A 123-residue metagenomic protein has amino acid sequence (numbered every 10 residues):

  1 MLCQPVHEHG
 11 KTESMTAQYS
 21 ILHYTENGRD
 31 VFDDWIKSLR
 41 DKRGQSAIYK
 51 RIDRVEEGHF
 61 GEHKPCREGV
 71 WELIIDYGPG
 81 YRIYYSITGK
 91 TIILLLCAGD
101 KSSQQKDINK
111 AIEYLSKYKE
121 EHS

Functional and structural regions predicted by a protein language model:
M1-P79, G89-I93, D100-S123: Basic, Lys/Arg-enriched alpha-helical interface segments
R82-S86: Short, surface-exposed beta-strand/loop micro-motifs that present aromatic residues
